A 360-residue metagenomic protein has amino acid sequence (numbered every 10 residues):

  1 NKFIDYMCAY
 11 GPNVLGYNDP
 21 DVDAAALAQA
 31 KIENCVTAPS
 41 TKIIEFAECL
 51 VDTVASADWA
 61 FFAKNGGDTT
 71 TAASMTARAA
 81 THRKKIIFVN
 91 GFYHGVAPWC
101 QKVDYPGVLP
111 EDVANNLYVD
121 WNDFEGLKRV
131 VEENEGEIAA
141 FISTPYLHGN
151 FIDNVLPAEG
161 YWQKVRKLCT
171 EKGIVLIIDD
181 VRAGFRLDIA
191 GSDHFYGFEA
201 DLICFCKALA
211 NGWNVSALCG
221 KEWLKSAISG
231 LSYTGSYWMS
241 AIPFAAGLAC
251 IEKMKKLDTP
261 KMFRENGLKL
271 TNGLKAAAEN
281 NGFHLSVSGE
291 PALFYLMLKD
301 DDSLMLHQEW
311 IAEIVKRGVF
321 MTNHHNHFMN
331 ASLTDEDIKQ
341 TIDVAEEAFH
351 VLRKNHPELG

Functional and structural regions predicted by a protein language model:
K2-A80: Glycine-rich loop-to-alpha-helix module at the N-terminal edge of alpha/beta enzyme cores
M7, V36-I43, A60-G67, N90-Y93 (+5 more regions): Active-site nucleophile and cofactor-binding loops and adjacent substrate-binding regions of central metabolic enzymes
E45-S143, L147, G160, L268-T271: PLP-dependent aspartate aminotransferase-fold enzymes
N154-D188: Catalytic PLP-binding core of fold-type I/II PLP enzymes
Y196-A227, M239-A246: Active-site PLP attachment segment
C250-K275: Structural signature of PLP-dependent enzymes
K255-L257, E265, K316-G360: PLP-dependent enzyme catalytic core of the Aspartate aminotransferase-like
G267-N272, A278-A312, L333: Conserved PLP-binding catalytic core of the aspartate aminotransferase-like
